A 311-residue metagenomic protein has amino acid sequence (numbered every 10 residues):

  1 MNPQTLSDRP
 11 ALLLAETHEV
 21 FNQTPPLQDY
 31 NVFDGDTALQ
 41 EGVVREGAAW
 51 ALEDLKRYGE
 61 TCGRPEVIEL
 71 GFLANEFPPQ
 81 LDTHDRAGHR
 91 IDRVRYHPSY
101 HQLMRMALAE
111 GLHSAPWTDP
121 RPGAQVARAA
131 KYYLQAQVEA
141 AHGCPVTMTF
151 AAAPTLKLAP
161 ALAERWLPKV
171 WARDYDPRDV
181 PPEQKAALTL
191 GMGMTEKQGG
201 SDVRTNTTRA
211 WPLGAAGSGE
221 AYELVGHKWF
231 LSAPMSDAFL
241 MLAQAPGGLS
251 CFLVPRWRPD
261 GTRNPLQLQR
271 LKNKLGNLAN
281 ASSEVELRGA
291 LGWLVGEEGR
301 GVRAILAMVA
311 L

Functional and structural regions predicted by a protein language model:
M1-R121, A140: Extended, charge-enriched "interface" segments that sit outside catalytic cores
H89-P181, S232-A233: Internal helix-loop-helix
P116-W117, A130-A140, F150-P154, M192 (+3 more regions): Glycine- and acidic
L162-T208, P212-L213, G217-E220: Internal maturation/activation junctions in enzymes
Q198-S201, F230-S232, K274-N280: Short Gly/Pro-enriched turn/cap motifs at secondary-structure boundaries
G219-R263: A short core secondary-structure module
D260, E284-A310: A glycine-rich, basic-preceded beta-loop-alpha segment at the flavin cofactor/substrate interface of flavin-utilizing
T262-R288: Flexible, small-/acidic-enriched active-site or ligand-binding loops
